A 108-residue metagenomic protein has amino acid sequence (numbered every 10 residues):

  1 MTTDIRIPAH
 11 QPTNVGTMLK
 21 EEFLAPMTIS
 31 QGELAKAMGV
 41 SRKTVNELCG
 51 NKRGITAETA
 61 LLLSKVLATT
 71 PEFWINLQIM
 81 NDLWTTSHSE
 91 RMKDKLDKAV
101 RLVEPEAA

Functional and structural regions predicted by a protein language model:
T2-I29: A short, Lys/Arg-rich alpha-helix, primarily the initiator
L24, A35, S64: The alpha-helix within a helix-turn-helix
T28-E47: Short alpha-helical DNA-recognition segment
G39, G50, I79: Residue-level detection of the helix-turn-helix DNA-binding "recognition helix"
K52-K65: Short, basic-rich loop-to-helix N-cap that marks the start of a DNA-contacting helix
I75-A108: Short, charged recognition helix plus adjacent turn of helix-turn-helix-like nucleic-acid-binding domains
